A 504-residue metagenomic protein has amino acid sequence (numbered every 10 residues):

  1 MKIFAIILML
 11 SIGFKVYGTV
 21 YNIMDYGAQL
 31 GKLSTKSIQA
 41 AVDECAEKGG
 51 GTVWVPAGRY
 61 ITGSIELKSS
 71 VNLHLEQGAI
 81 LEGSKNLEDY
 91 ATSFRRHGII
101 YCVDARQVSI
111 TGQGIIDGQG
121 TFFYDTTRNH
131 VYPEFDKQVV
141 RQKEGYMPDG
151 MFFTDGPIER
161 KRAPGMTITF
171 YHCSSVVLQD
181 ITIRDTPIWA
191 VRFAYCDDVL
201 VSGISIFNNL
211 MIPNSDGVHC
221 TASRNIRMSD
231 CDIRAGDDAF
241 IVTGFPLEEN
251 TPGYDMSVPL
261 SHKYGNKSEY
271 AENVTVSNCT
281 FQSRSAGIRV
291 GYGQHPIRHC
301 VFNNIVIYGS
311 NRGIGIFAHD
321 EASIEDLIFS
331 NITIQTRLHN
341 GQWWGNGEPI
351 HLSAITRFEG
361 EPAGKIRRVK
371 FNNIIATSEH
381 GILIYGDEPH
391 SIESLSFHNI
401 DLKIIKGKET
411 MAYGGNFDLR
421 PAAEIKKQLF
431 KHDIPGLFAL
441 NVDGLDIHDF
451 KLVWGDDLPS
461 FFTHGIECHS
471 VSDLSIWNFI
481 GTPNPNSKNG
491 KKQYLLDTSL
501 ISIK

Functional and structural regions predicted by a protein language model:
M1-M9: Sec-dependent signal peptide recognition, specifically the positively charged N-region followed immediately by
L8-L10, Y17-K504: Extracellular/periplasmic carbohydrate-active domains that bind, remodel, or depolymerize complex polysaccharides
